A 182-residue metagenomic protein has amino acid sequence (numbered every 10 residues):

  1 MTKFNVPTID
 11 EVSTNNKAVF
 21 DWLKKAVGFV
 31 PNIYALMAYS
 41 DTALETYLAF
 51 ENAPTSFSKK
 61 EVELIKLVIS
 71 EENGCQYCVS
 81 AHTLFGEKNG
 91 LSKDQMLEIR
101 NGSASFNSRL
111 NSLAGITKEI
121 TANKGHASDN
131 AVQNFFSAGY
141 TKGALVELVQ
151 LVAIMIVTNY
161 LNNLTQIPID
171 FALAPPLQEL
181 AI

Functional and structural regions predicted by a protein language model:
M1-I182: Hydrophobic alpha-helical segments
